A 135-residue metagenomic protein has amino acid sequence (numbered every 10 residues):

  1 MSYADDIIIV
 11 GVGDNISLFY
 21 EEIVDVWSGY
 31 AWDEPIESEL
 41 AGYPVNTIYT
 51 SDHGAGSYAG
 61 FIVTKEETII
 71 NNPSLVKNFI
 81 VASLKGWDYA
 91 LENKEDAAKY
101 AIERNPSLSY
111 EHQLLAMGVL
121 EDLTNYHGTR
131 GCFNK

Functional and structural regions predicted by a protein language model:
M1-A4, I8-W32, L40-A41: Short helices/loops that flank or line small-molecule/ion binding pockets
I8, P44-G56, E67: Short beta-strand->loop
N15-S17, D33-I36, S51-A55, T68-I69: Solvent-exposed loop/turn segments at secondary-structure junctions within structured extracellular/periplasmic domains
I23-V24, E37-T50, H112: Ligand-binding "clamshell"
Y30, T50-D52, A101: Active-site-proximal beta-strand/loop segments in catalytic clefts of secreted hydrolases
Y58-L75: A bilobed periplasmic-binding-protein/Venus flytrap-type ligand-binding module shared by bacterial periplasmic
I70-K135: Secondary-structure end/capping motifs
